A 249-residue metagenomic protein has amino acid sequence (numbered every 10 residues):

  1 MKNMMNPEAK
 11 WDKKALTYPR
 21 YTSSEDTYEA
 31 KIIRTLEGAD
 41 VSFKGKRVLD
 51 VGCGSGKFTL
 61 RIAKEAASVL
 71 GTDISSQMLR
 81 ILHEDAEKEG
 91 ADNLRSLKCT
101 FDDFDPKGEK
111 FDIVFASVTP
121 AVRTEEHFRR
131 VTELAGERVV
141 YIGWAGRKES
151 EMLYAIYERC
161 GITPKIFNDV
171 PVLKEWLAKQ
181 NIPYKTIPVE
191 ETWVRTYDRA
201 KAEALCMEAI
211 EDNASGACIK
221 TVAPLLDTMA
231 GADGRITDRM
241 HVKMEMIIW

Functional and structural regions predicted by a protein language model:
M1-S42: Conserved class I S-adenosyl-L-methionine
K46-G54: Conserved class I S-adenosyl-L-methionine
S55-D102: Class I SAM-dependent methyltransferase SAM/SAH-binding core
D103-G108: Short conserved loop adjoining the S-adenosyl-L-methionine
A121-L134: A short, conserved alpha-helix within the catalytic core of class I
V140-K165: Conserved class I S-adenosyl-L-methionine
I166-N181: Short alpha-helix
K185-W249: Conserved Class I S-adenosyl-L-methionine
